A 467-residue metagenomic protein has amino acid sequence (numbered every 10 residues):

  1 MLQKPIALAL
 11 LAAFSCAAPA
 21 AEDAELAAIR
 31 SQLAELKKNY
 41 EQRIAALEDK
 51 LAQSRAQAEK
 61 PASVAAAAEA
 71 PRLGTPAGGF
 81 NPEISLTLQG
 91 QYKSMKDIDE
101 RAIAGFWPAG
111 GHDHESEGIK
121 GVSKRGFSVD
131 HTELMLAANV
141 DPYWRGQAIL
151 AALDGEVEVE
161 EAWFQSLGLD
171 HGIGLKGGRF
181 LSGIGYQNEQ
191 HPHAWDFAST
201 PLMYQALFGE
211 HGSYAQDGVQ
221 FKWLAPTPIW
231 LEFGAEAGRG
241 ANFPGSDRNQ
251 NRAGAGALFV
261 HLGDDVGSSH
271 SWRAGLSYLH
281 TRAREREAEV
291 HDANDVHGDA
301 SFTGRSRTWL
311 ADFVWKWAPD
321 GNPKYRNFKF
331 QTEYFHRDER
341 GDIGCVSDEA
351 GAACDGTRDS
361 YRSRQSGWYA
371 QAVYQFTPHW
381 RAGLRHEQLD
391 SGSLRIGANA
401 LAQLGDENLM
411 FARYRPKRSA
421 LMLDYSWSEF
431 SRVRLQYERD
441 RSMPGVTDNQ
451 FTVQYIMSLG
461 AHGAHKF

Functional and structural regions predicted by a protein language model:
L2-A9: Sec-dependent signal peptide recognition, specifically the positively charged N-region followed immediately by
A12-A13, G445: Repetitive helical segments and hydrophobic/amphipathic motifs
S15-A18: N-terminal signal peptide c-region/cleavage motif recognized by signal peptidases
A20-E115, W230, Q454, L459 (+1 more regions): N-terminal periplasmic/intermembrane-space "pro-region" immediately following the signal or transit peptide
A34, A52, E59, L169 (+2 more regions): Generic short alpha-helical segment signal, independent of protein family or function, capturing local helix propensity
R72-F243, Q250-S268, S366, Q371-L394: Outer membrane beta-barrel
G121, W163, H270-F467: Outer-membrane beta-barrel pore domains
P244-R248, D299-A300: Active-site rim elements
